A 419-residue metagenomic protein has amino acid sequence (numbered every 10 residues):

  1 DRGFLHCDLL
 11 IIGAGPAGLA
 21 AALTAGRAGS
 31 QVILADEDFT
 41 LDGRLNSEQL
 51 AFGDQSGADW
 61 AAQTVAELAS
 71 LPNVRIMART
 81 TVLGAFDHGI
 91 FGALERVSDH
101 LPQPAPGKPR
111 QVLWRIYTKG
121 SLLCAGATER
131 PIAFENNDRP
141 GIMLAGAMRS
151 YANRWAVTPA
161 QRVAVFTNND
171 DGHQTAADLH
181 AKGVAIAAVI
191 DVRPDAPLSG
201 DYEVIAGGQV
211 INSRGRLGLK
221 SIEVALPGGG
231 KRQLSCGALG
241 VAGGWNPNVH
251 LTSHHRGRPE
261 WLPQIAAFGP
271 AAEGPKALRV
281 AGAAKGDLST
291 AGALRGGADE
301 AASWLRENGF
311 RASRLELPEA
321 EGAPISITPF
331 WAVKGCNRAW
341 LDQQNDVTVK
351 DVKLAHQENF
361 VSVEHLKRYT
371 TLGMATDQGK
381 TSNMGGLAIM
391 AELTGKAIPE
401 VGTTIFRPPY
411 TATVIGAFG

Functional and structural regions predicted by a protein language model:
D1-G419: Residues forming the flavin
